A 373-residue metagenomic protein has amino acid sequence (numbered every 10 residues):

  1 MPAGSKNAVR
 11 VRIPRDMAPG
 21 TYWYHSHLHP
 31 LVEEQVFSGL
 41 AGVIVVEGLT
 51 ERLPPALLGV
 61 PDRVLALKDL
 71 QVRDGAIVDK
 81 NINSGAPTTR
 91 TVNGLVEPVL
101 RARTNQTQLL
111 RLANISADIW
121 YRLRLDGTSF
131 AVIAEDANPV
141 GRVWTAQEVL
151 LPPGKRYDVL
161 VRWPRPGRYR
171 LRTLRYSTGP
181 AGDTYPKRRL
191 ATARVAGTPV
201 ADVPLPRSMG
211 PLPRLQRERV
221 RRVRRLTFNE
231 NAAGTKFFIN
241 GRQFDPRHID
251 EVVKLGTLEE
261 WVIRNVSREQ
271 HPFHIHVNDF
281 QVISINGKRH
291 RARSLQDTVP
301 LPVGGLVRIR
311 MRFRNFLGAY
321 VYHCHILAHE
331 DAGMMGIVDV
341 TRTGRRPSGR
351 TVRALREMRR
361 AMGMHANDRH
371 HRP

Functional and structural regions predicted by a protein language model:
M1-P152, V159, R165, A191-S208 (+6 more regions): Histidine-centered copper-binding motifs that mark active-site loops of extracellular/periplasmic copper enzymes
M1-P2, V132-V143, R225-P373: Active-site pocket scaffolds in enzymes
T21-H27, P164-T178, R314-A328: Short, surface-exposed ligand- or partner-binding patches at beta-edge/loop junctions that are enriched in aromatics
S38, D183-K187, A328: Short, conserved loop/turn and helix-capping segments at secondary-structure boundaries that abut family-defining
Y121, G179-A181, A201, G234-T235 (+2 more regions): Short acidic/glycine-rich loop or secondary-structure boundary segments that cap or lie
T173, T178-L190: Structured, non-catalytic alpha/beta "coupling" segments that mediate domain-domain communication and provide generic
T173-Y176, S208-V220, N231, F244-K254: Long, well-ordered mid-to-C-terminal structural blocks that present hydrophobic/aromatic surfaces
